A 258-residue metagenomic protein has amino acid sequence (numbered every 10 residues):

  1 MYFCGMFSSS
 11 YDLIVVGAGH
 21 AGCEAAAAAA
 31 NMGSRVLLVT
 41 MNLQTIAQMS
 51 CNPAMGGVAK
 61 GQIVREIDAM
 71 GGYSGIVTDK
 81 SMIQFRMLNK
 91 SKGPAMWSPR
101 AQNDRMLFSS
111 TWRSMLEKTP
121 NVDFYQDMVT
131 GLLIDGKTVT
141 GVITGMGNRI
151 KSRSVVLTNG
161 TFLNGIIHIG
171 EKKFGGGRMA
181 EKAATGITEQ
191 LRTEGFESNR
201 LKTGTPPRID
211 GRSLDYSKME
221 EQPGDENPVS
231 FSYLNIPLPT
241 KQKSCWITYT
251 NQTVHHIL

Functional and structural regions predicted by a protein language model:
Y2-F3: Short, positively charged and aromatic/hydrophobic N-terminal segments
F7-A21: Beta1/beta-strand and adjacent pyrophosphate-binding region of the FAD-binding site in flavoprotein oxidoreductases
S9-S10, A27-I134, M146, T158-K182 (+2 more regions): Conserved N-terminal/central alpha/beta ligand/cofactor-binding core
Y11, V122, V139, S152-R153: Local beta-strand N-terminus motif with an aromatic residue
V15, A25, V139: Conserved phosphate-binding elements of NTP-dependent enzyme cores
V16, V142, R149-G160: Short hydrophobic core segments
G19-A26, R149: Hydrophobic alpha-helical segments
I134-T140: A short, glycine/Asx- and small/polar-enriched loop/turn that sits immediately N-terminal to a beta-strand
